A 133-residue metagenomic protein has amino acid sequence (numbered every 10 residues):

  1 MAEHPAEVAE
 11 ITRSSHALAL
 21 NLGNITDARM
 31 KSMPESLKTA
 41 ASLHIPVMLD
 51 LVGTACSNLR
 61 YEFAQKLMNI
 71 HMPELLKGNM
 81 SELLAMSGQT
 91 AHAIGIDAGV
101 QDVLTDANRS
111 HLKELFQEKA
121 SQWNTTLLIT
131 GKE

Functional and structural regions predicted by a protein language model:
M1-P34, T39, E114-E133: Small-residue (G/A/S/T)-rich helix-start motifs and N-terminal tracts that mark the onset
V8, T54-A55, E82-A85: Short gly/pro/ser/thr-enriched loop/turn and capping motifs at secondary-structure boundaries
E10-S14, T39-S42, L59, G88-A91: Short amphipathic alpha-helical segments, especially helix-boundary/capping motifs
L18-N21, P46-L51, D97-G99: Short beta-strands and strand-loop turn motifs
N24-D27, G53-C56, L104-D106: Short, flexible loop segments at the rims of nucleotide/cofactor-binding pockets, characterized by
R29-N69, P73-G78: Glycine/small-residue-rich loop that forms an oxyanion/phosphate-binding "nest" at active or ligand-binding sites
L59-E133: Conserved phosphate/ATP/ADP-binding segment of small-molecule kinases
